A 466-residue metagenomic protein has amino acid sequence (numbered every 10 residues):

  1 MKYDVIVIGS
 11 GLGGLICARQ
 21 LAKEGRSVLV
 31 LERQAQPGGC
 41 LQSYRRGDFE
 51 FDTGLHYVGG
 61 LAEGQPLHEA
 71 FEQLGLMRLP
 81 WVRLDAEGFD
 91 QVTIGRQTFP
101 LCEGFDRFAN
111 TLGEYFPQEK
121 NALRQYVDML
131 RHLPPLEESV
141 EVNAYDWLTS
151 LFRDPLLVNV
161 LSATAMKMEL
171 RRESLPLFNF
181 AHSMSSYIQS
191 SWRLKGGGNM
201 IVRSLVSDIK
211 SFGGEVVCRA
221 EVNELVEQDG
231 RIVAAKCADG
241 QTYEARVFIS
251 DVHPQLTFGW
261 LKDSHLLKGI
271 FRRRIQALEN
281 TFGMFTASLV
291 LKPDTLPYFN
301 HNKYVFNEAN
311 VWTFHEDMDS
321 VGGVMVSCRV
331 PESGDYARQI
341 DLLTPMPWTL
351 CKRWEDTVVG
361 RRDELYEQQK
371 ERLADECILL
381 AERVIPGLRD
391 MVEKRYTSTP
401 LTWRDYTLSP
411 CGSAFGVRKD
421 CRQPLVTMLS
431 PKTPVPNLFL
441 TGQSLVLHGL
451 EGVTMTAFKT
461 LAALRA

Functional and structural regions predicted by a protein language model:
M1-A122: N-terminal glycine-rich phosphate/pyrophosphate-binding loop and immediately adjacent elements
L55, Q443-R465: A conserved FAD-binding loop/helix module that cradles the flavin
V82-R83, E215-V217, E393: General small-molecule cofactor/ligand-binding pocket signal
I94-P176: Rossmann-like flavin
D154, V158-M168, R383-L447: A glycine-rich dinucleotide-binding beta-alpha-beta segment and adjacent secondary-structure elements that constitute
A181-I232, K236: Helical element adjacent to the flavin cofactor pocket in flavoenzyme catalytic cores
N223-D335: Mid-domain catalytic core of redox enzymes that form a hydrophobic substrate pocket/lid adjacent to a catalytic redox
P293-S398: C-terminal segments that line or cap access tunnels to active or ligand-binding sites in enzymes and enzyme-associated
